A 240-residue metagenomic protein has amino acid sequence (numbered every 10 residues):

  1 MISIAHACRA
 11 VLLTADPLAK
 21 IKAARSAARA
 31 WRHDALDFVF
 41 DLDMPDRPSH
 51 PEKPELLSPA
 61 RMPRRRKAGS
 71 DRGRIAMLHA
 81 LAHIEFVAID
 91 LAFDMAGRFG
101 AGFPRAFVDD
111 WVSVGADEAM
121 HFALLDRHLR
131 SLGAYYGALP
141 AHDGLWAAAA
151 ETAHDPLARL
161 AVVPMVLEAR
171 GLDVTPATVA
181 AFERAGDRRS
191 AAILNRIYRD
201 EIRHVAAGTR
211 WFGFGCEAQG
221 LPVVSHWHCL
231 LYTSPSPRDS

Functional and structural regions predicted by a protein language model:
M1-F38: Extreme N-terminal leader/anchor segments
A27-P54, G115-A138: Conserved alpha-helical segments that form or flank metal/cofactor-binding pockets of metalloenzymes
R61-G73, A88-D110, V174-S190: Helix-loop segments that flank and shape redox-cofactor active sites
M62-L78, A101-P104, A141-L167, A185: Acidic/His metal-coordination segments adjacent to aromatic residues that form catalytic metal sites in metalloenzymes
A76-F99, L125-D126, V162-M165, A169-F182 (+3 more regions): A structural feature that tracks compact, well-ordered secondary-structure segments with a strong bias toward
A82-G144: Long, hydrophobic, well-ordered secondary-structure blocks that form the structural core and pocket-lining surfaces
D173-W227: Glycine/small-residue-rich hydrophobic helix-like segments
Y232-D239: Conserved small/polar residues in nucleotide/adenosyl-binding loops
